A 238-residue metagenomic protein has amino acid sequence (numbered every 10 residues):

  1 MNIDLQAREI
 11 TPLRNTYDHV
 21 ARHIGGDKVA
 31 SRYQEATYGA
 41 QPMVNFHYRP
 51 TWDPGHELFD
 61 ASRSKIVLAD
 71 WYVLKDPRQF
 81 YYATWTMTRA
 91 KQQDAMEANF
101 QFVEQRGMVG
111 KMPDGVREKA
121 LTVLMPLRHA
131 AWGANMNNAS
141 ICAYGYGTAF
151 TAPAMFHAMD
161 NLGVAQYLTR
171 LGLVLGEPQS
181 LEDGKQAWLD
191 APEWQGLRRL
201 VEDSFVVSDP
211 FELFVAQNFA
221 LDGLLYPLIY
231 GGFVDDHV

Functional and structural regions predicted by a protein language model:
M1-A130: Terminal targeting/low-complexity segments that flank the catalytic cores of oxidoreductases
V44, Y48, D114-G145, S208-D236: Alpha-helical bundle segments that constitute or directly flank the non-heme di-iron/ferroxidase center
F80-Y81, A139, Q166, P227: His/Met- and acidic-residue-enriched segments that coordinate or traffic transition-metal cofactors and support
A83, M87-A90, D94, A98 (+5 more regions): Charged/polar, solvent-exposed surface patches and flexible loops
F102-V123, G184-F219: Acidic/His metal-coordination segments adjacent to aromatic residues that form catalytic metal sites in metalloenzymes
D114-G115, L121-G196: Long, hydrophobic, well-ordered secondary-structure blocks that form the structural core and pocket-lining surfaces
F156, D236-V238: Short helix/strand-bridging catalytic loops that position acidic/His residues to coordinate divalent metals and engage
